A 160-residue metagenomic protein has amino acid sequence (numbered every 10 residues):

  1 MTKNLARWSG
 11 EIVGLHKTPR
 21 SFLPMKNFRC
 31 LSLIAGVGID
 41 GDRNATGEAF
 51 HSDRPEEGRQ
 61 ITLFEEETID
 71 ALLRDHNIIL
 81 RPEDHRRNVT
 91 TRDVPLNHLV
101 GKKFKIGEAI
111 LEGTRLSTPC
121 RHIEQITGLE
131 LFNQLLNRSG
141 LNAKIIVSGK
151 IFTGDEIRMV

Functional and structural regions predicted by a protein language model:
M1-V160: Metal-cofactor-dependent catalytic cores
